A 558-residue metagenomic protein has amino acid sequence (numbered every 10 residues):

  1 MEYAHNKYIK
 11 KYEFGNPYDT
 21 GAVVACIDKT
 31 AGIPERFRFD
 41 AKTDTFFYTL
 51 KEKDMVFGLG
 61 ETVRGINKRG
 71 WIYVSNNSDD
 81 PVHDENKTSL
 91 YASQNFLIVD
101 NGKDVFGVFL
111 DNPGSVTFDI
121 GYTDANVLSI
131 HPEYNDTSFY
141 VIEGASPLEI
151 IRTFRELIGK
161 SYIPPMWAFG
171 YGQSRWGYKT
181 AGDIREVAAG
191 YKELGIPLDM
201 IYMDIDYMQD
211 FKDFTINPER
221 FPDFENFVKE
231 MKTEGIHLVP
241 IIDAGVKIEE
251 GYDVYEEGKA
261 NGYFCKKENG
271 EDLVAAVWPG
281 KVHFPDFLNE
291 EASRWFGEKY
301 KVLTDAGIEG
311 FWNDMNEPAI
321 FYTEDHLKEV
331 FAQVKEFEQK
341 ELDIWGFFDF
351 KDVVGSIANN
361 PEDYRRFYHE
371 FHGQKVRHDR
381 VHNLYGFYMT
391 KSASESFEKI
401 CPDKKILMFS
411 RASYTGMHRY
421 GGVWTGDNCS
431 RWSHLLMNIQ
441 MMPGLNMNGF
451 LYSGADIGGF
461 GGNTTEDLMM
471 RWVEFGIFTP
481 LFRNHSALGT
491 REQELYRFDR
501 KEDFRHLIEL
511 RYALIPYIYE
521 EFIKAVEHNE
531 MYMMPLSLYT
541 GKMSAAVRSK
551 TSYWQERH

Functional and structural regions predicted by a protein language model:
M1-P165, R175-G177, A181, A188-E193 (+5 more regions): Catalytic and substrate-binding clefts that recognize carbohydrates or anionic sugar/phosphate headgroups
R69, Y73-D80, S413, L495-H558: Glycan-recognition and catalytic regions of carbohydrate-active enzymes
Y73-S75, L90-S93, R185, S293 (+4 more regions): Short, hydrophobic/amphipathic alpha-helical packing segments that form internal helix faces or helix-helix interfaces
Y91-N95, K103-V105, P113, D136 (+7 more regions): Extracellular structured ligand-interaction cores
F96, I150, F154, Y191 (+5 more regions): A residue-level signal for conserved active-site and pocket-lining positions in enzyme catalytic cores
L157-S174, E271-F284: N-terminal small/glycine-rich loop or linker at the start of catalytic domains across soluble metabolic enzymes
S174-W176, I184-R185, G190-L194, D199 (+3 more regions): C-terminal substrate/ligand-recognition segments
P197-F504, W554-Q555: Aromatic- and carboxylate-enriched substrate-binding clefts and catalytic-loop regions of carbohydrate-active enzymes
